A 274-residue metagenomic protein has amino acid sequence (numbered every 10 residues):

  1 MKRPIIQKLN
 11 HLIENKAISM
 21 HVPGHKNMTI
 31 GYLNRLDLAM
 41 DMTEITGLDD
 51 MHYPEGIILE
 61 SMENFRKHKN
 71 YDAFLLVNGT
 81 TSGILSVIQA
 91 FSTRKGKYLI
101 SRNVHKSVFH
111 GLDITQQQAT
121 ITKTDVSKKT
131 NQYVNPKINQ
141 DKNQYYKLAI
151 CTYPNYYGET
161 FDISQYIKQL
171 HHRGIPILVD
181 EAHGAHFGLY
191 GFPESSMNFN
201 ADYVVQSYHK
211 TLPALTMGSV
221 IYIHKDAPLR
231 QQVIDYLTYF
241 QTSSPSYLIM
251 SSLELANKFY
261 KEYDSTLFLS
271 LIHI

Functional and structural regions predicted by a protein language model:
M1-G56, I175: N-terminal "arm"/small-domain region of PLP-dependent enzymes with the aminotransferase-like
L38-T81, N103: Conserved N-terminal alpha-helix of the aminotransferase class I/II PLP-enzyme fold
F91-L112: Conserved PLP-anchoring active-site segment centered on the Schiff-base-forming lysine
G96, Q117, H172-I175, A201: A short helix->loop->beta-strand "cap" motif at the edges of active sites that frequently abuts
K129-H186: Active-site phosphate-binding strand-loop segment of PLP-dependent enzymes
S196-I234, Q241-S252: Active-site PLP attachment segment
S251-T266: Amphipathic alpha-helix from the class-I
I272-I274: Conserved small/polar residues in nucleotide/adenosyl-binding loops
